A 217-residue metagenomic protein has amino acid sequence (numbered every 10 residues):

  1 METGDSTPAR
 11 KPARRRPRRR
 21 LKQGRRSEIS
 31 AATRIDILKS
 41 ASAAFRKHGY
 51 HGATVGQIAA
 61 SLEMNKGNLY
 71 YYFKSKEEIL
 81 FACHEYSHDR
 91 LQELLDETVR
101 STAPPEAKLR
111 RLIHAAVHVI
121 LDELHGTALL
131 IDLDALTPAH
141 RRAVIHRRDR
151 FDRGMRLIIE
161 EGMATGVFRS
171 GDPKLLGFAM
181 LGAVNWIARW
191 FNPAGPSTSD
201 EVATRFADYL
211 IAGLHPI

Functional and structural regions predicted by a protein language model:
M1-H48, A53-S61, E78-F81: Basic, helix-initiating cap at the start of DNA-binding domains
A31-A43, K47, S61, K74 (+7 more regions): Alpha-helical structural segments
G67: Key DNA-contact positions within bacterial/archaeal DNA-binding proteins
E78, V117-L157, A164: Short secondary-structure transition hinges
L95-T98, H114-L121, L129-A135, Y209-L214: Helix-loop "lid/cap" segments that line or gate small-molecule binding pockets
T127-D132, R141-I145, M163-Y209, I217: Hydrophobic/aromatic-rich alpha-helical bundle segments in the mid-to-C-terminal region
